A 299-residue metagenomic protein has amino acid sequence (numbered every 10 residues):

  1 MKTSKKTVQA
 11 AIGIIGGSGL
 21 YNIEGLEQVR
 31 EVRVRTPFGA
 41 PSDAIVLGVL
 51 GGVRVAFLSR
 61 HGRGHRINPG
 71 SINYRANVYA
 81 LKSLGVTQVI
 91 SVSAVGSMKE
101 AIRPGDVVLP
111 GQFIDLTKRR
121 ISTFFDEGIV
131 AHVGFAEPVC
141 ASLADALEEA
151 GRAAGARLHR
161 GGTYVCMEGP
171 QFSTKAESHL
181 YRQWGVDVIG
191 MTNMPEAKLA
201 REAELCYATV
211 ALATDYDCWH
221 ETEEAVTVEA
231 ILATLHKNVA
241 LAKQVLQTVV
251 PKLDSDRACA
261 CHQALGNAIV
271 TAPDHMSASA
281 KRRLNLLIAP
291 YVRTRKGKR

Functional and structural regions predicted by a protein language model:
K2-A136, V292-R299: Metabolite-binding pocket within alpha/beta catalytic cores that recognizes anionic/polar moieties
K82-G85, R182, R201: Non-catalytic positions within long, well-ordered alpha-helices that form the structural scaffold/packing of enzyme
T87-Q88, D187, C206: Short acidic/polar active-site loop segments enriched in Thr and Asp
E127-Q171, A203: Histidine/lysine/aspartate-rich catalytic loop segments that bind and position anionic ligands
A153-D187, Q263, V270: Active-site/ligand-binding-proximal alpha/beta "capping" segment
M191-V228: Zn-dependent metallopeptidase/amidohydrolase metal-coordination segment
C218-L265: His/Asp/Glu-rich mid-to-C-terminal helical/loop segments that flank catalytic regions of hydrolases
A258-K298: A short, charged, Gly/Pro-tolerant segment at domain boundaries
